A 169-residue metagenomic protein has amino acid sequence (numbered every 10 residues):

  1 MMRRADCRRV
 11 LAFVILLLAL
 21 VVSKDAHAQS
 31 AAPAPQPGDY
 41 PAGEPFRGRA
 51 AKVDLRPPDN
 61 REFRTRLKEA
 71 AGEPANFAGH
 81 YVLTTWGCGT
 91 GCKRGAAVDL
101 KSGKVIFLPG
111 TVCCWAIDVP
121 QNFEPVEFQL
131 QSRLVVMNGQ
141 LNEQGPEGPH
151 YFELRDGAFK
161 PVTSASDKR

Functional and structural regions predicted by a protein language model:
M2-F13: Bacterial N-terminal signal peptides that target proteins for export
A12-V21: Bacterial N-terminal signal peptides
D25-E73: Terminal domain-start segments
A28-R49, P125-R169: Acidic, small-residue rich beta-repeat scaffolds with periodic aromatic anchors
V53-P58, A97-P109, H150-V162: Surface-exposed loop/turn elements that mediate protein-protein interactions on large endomembrane-trafficking
A70-N76, E124-Q131: Structural signature of eukaryotic scaffold interfaces centered on beta-propeller domains
E73-G110: Mid-length scaffold segments of soluble, non-membrane domains
G110-I117: Surface-exposed loop and turn segments in beta-propeller and other repeat-based domains that flank or scaffold
